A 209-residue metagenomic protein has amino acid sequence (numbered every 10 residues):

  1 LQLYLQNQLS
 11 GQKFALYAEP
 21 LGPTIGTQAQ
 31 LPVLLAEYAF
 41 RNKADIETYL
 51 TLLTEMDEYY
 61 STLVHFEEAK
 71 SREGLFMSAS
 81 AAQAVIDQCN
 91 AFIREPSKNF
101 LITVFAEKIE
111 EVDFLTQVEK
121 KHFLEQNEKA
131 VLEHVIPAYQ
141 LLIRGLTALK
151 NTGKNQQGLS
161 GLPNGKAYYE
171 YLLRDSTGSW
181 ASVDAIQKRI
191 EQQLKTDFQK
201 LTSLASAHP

Functional and structural regions predicted by a protein language model:
L1-P209: N-terminal maturation segment of proteins
